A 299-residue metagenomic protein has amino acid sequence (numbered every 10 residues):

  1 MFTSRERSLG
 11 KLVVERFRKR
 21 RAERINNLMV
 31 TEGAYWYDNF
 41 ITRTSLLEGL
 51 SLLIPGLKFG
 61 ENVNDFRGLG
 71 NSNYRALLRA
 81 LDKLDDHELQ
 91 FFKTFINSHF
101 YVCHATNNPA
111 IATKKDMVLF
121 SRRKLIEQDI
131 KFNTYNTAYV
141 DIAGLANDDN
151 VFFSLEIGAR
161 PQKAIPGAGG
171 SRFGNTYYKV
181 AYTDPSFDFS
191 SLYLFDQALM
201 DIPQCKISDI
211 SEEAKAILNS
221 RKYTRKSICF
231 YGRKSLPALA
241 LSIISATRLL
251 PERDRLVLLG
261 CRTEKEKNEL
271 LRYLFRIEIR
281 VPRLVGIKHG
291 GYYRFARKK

Functional and structural regions predicted by a protein language model:
T3-F152, G158-K299: Active-site-proximal loop/hinge segments that shape catalytic or ion-binding/gating pockets
